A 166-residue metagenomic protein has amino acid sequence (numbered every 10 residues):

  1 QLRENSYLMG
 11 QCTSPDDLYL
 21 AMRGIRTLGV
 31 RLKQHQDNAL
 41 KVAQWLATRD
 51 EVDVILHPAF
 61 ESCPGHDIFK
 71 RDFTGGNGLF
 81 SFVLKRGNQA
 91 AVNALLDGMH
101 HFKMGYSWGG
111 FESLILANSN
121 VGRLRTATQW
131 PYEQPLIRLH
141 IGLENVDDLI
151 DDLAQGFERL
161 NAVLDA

Functional and structural regions predicted by a protein language model:
Q1-L79, V83-N118: Active-site C-terminal subdomain of aminotransferase-like
R31, R86, S113-A166: PLP-dependent enzyme catalytic core of the Aspartate aminotransferase-like
